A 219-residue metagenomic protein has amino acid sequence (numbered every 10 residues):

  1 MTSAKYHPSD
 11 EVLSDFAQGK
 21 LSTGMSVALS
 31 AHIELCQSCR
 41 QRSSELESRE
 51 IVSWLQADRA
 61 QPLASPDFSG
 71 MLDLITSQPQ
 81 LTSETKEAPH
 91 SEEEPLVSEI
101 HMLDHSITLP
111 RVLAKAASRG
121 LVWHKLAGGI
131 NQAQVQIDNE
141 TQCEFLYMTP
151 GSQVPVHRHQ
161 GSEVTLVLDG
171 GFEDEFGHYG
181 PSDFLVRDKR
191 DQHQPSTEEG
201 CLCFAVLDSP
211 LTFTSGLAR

Functional and structural regions predicted by a protein language model:
M1-E11, T23-M25, E34-Q37, Q41 (+2 more regions): Positively biased amphipathic helices and basic secretion/translocation or surface-docking motifs that either flank
A17-V27: Short, intrinsically disordered, charge-biased short linear motifs at domain edges
V27, A31, A117, F213-R219: Alpha-helical membrane-targeting segments
K125-Q132, Q136-H159, K189-Q192: Conserved short histidine dyad/triad with adjacent acidic residue
T149-S152, R158-D174: Glycine- and acidic-residue-biased ligand/ion/polar-headgroup-sensing regions
Q153, D183-F184, L202: Residue-level marker of beta-strand positions
D174-T197: Short acidic-glycine-tyrosine-enriched beta hairpin
D191-F213: Ligand-binding loop in jelly-roll beta-barrel domains
